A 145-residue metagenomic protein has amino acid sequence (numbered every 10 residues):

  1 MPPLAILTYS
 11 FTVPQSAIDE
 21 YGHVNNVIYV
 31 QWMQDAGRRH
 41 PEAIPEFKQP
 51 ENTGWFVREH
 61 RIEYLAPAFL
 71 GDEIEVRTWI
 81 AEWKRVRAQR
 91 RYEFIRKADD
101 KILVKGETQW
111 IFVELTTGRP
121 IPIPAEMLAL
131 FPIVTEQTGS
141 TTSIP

Functional and structural regions predicted by a protein language model:
M1-E75, A81-P145: Terminal targeting signals and extreme-terminal segments of soluble enzymes
